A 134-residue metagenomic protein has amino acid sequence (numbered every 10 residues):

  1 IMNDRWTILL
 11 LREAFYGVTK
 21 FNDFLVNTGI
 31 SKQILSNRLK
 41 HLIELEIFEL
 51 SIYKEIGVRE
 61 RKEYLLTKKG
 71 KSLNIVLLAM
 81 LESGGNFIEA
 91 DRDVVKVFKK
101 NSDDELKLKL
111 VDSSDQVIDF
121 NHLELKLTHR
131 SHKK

Functional and structural regions predicted by a protein language model:
I1-I34: N-terminal helix-turn-helix DNA-binding core of bacterial DNA-binding proteins
N3, E55-L77: Basic, amphipathic "hinge/linker" alpha-helix immediately C-terminal to the N-terminal HTH DNA-binding motif
V18-F21, N27, S51-I56, E63: A short, glycine- and basic residue-enriched loop/turn that sits immediately adjacent to a domain's principal
G29-I30, I43, D93-V95: Juxtamembrane/interface motifs at transmembrane-helix termini
L39-K40: Short, hydrophobic-biased segments on the C-terminal half of alpha helices that form "recognition helices"
I43-Y53: A short, conserved structural fragment
L78-K134: C-terminal regulatory/oligomerization modules of transcriptional regulators
